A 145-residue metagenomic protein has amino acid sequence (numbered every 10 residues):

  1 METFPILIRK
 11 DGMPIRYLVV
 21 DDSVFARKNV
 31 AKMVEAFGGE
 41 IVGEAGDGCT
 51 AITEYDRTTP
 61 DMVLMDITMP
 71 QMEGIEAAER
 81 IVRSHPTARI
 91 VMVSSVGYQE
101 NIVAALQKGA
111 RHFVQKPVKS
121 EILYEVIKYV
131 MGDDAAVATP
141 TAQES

Functional and structural regions predicted by a protein language model:
V24-G43: Two-component/phosphorelay signaling modules centered on CheY-like receiver
D47-T50, E73-E76: Acidic catalytic/metal-coordinating carboxylates
T58-L64: Active-site beta3 strand of CheY-like receiver
M69: Receiver (REC) domain active-site loop signature in two-component systems and cognate sites in sensor histidine kinases
V96-G97: Short, conserved "switch-loop" micro-motifs in signal-transduction and mechanochemical regulators
E100, V118-I127: C-terminal output helix
